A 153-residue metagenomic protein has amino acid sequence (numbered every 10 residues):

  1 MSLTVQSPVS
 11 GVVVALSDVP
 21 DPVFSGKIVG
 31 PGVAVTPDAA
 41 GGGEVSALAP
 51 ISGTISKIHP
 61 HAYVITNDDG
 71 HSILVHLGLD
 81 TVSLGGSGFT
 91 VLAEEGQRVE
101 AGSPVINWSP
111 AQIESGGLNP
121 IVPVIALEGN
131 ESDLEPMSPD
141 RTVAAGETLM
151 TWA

Functional and structural regions predicted by a protein language model:
M1-A153: Contiguous, well-folded functional domains in the mature portion of proteins
